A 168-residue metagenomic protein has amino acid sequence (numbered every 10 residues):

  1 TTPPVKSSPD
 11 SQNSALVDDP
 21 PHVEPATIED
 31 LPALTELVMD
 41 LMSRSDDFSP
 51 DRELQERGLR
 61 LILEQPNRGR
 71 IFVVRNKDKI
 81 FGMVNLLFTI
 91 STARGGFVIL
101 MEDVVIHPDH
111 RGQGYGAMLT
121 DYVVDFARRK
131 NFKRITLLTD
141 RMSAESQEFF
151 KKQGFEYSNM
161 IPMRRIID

Functional and structural regions predicted by a protein language model:
H22-L34: A short beta-loop-alpha structural element at the N-terminal edge of CoA-dependent acyl/N-acetyltransferase catalytic
E36-L61: Conserved GNAT-fold acetyl-CoA-binding loop/helix
L61-V73, L100: A short helix-loop-beta-strand connector motif used in the catalytic cores of GNAT acetyltransferases and, in some
V73, K79-F88, V105: Conserved beta-strand in the GNAT
K79, I90-M101, R111, S158-N159: A conserved beta-turn-beta hairpin within the catalytic core of GNAT-like acetyltransferases that forms part
I106, G112-D125, K152: Conserved acetyl-CoA-binding loop-helix of GNAT-fold acetyltransferases
A117, R129, R141-N159: Conserved active-site alpha-helix within GNAT-family acetyltransferase domains
T120, A127-T139: Conserved GNAT acetyl-CoA-binding A-motif
